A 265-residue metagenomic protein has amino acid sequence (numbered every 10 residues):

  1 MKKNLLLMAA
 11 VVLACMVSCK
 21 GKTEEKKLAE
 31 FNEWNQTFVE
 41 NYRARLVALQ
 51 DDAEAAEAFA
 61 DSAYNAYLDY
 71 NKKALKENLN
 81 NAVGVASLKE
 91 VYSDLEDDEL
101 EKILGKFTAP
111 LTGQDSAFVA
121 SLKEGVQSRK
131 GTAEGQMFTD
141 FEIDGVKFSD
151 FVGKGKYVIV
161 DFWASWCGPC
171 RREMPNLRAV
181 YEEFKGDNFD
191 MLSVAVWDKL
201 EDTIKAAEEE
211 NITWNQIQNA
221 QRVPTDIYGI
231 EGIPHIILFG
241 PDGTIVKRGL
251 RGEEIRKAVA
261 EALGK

Functional and structural regions predicted by a protein language model:
M1-N4: Positively charged n-region of N-terminal signal peptides that target proteins for export
C15-S18: C-terminal motif of bacterial Sec signal peptides marking the signal peptidase cleavage site
K20-K22, G168: Bacterial signal peptide processing site
Q36-A44, L79-E90: Amphipathic alpha-helical repeat scaffolds of TPR domains
D97-V146, F151-G155, E201, K205-E208 (+2 more regions): N-proximal helix/coil linker or "cap" segments that precede and/or mark the start of modular domains
F162-A179: Conserved redox-active cysteine motifs that mediate thiol-disulfide chemistry, especially di-cysteine Cys-X(1-2)-Cys
E182-V223, E231-I233: Conserved segment of the thioredoxin-like fold in thiol-based oxidoreductases
E208-I212, N219-G264: Thiol/disulfide oxidoreductase modules built on the thioredoxin-like
